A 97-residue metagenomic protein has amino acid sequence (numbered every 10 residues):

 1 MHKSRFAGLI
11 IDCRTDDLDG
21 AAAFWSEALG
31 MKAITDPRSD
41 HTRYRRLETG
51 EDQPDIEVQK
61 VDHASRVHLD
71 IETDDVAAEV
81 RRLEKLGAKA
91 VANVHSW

Functional and structural regions predicted by a protein language model:
M1-A22, V67-I71: N-terminal beta-strand motif that seeds the catalytic metal site of vicinal oxygen chelate
L9-I11, L47, I56-V58, L83 (+1 more regions): Hydrophobic beta-strand residues in large extracellular and virion-surface proteins
D12, W25-M31: Conserved N-terminal beta1-alpha1 strand-loop-helix module at the mouth
T15, A64, L69-W97: Vicinal oxygen chelate
A21, W25-S26, L83: Conserved active-site tyrosine of GNAT-family acetyltransferases
L29-R38, L86-N93: Short secondary-structure junctions
M31-V67: Conserved short beta-strand elements that form part of the metal-binding/catalytic scaffold of enzyme active sites
